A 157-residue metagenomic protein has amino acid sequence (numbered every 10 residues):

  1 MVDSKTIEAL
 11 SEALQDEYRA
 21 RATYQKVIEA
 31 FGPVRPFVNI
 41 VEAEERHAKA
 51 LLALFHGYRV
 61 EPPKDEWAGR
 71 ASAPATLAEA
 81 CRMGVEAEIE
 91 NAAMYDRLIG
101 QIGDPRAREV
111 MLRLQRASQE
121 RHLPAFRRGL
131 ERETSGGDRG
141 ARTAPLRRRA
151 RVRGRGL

Functional and structural regions predicted by a protein language model:
M1-L157: Non-heme di-metal
